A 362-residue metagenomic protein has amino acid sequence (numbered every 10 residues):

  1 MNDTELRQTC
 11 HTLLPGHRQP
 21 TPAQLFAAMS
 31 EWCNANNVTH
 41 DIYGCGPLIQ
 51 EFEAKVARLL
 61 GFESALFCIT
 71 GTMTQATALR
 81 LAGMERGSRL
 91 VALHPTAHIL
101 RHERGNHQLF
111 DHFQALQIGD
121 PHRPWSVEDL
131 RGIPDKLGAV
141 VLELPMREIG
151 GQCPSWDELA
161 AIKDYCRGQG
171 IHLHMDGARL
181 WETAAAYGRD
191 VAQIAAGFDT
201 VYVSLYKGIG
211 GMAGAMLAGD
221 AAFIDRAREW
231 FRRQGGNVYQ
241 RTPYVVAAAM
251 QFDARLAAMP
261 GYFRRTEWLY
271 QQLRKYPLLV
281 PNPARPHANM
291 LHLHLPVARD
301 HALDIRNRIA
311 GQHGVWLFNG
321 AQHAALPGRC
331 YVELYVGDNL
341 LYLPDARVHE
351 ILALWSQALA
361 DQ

Functional and structural regions predicted by a protein language model:
M1-G44, L59-L60, N319-A321, Y331-E350 (+1 more regions): N-terminal "arm"/small-domain region of PLP-dependent enzymes with the aminotransferase-like
L14-T70, M84, H94-R101, N106-Q108: Conserved N-terminal alpha-helix of the aminotransferase class I/II PLP-enzyme fold
G83-A139: PLP-dependent aminotransferase-like
R86, L278-Q362: Conserved C-terminal alpha-helix-loop-beta "cap" of PLP-dependent enzymes that closes/shapes the active-site mouth
Q114-A115, L173-H174, L317: Hydrophobic beta-strand scaffold residues
R123-G177, E182: Active-site phosphate-binding strand-loop segment of PLP-dependent enzymes
E148, C153, A196-A288, H294-V297: Active-site C-terminal subdomain of aminotransferase-like
